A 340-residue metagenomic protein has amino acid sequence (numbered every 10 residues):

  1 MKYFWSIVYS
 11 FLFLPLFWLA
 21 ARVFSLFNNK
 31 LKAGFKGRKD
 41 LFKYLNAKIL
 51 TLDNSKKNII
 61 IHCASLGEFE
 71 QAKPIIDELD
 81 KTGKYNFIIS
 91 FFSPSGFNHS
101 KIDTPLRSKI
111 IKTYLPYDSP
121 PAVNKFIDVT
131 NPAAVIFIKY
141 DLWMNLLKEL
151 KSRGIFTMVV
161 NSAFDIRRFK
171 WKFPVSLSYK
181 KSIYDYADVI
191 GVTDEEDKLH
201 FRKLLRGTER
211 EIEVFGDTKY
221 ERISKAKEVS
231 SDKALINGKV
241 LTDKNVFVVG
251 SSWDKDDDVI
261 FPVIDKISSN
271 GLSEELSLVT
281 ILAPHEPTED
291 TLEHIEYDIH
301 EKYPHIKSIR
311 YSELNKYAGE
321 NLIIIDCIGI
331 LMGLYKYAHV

Functional and structural regions predicted by a protein language model:
K2-K36, D40: Short hydrophobic helices that act as membrane-entry/anchoring signals
S25-K227, S252-D254, I267, G271-L272 (+1 more regions): Active-site and donor-binding regions of nucleotide-sugar-utilizing enzymes
N58-I59, V135, F247, T280 (+1 more regions): Conserved hydrophobic helix-helix packing surfaces used for dimerization/oligomerization
E68-T82, S224-K225, V229-E313: Conserved catalytic-core segment of nucleotide-activated headgroup transferases in glycan assembly
T104-K112, I295-C327: Nucleotide-activated donor-binding/catalytic signature segment of Leloir-type glycosyltransferases, i.e., the conserved
F126-D128, I183, V240, K316 (+1 more regions): Structural alpha-helical scaffold elements that stabilize or flank donor/cofactor-binding regions in carbohydrate
T130-A134, A318-V340: Acidic donor-binding loop of glycosyltransferase active sites
